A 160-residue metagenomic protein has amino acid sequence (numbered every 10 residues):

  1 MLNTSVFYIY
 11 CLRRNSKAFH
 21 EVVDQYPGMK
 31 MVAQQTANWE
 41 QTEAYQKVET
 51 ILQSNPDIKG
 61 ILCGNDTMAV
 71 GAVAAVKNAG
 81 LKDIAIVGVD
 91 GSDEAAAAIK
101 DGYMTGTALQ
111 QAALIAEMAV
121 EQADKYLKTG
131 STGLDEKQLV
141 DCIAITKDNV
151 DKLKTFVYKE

Functional and structural regions predicted by a protein language model:
M1-H20, M29, T36-Q41: Extracytoplasmic ligand-binding site segments that recognize negatively charged/polar headgroups
L2-N3, F7, C11, V22-V23 (+1 more regions): Hinge/cleft segment of the Venus flytrap/periplasmic-binding protein
L2-N3, Q34, D101-A113: Short beta-strand elements at the ligand-binding edges of bilobed clamshell
R13, Q41, D66, D93 (+2 more regions): Electropositive phosphate-/nucleotide-binding environments in soluble metabolic enzymes
R14-A18, V48, A75-A79, D101-Y103 (+2 more regions): Short, glycine/charged-enriched secondary-structure capping and boundary segments
F19, A33, A37-A97: Hydrophobic alpha-helical
V22-Y26, S54, A75, A79 (+2 more regions): Change "in soluble alpha/beta enzymes" to "in soluble alpha/beta proteins
G28-M31, D83, M104, D141: A generic structural signal for alpha->beta connector loops
